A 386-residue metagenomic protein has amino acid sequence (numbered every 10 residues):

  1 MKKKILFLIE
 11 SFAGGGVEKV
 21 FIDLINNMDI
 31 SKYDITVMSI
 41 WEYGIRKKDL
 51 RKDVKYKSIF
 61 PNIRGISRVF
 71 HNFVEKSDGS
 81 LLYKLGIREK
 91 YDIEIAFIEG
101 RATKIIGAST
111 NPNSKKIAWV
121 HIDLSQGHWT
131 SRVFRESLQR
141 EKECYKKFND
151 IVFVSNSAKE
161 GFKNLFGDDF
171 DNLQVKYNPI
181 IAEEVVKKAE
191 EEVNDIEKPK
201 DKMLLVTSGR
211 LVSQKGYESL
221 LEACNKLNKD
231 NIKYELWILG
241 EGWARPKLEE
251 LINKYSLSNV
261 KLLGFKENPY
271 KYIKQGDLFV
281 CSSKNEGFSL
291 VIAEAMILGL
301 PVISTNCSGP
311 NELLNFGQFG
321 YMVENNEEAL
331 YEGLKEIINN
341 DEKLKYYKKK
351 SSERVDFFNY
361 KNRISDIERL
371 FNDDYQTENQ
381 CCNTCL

Functional and structural regions predicted by a protein language model:
G15-D23, M203-K226, W243-E249: A conserved mid-protein helix/loop that constitutes part of the nucleotide-sugar donor-binding site
V74-S80, S125-K147: Nucleotide-sugar donor phosphate/pyrophosphate-binding loop at the beta->alpha transition of glycosyltransferases
I93-S114, V120: An aromatic- and histidine-rich active-site surface loop
K104-I106, K146-L173, I180: A short, active-site helix/loop in glycosyltransferases that binds the activated sugar's phosphate group
E249-G264: Nucleotide-activated donor-binding/catalytic signature segment of Leloir-type glycosyltransferases, i.e., the conserved
F265, K284: Aromatic "clamp/platform" in nucleotide-sugar-dependent glycosyltransferases that forms part of the donor/acceptor
P301-S304: Short hydrophobic beta-strand element within catalytic cores of glycosyltransferases and related nucleotide-activated
F316-E328, E336-D341: Conserved acidic donor-binding segment of nucleotide-sugar-dependent glycosyltransferases
